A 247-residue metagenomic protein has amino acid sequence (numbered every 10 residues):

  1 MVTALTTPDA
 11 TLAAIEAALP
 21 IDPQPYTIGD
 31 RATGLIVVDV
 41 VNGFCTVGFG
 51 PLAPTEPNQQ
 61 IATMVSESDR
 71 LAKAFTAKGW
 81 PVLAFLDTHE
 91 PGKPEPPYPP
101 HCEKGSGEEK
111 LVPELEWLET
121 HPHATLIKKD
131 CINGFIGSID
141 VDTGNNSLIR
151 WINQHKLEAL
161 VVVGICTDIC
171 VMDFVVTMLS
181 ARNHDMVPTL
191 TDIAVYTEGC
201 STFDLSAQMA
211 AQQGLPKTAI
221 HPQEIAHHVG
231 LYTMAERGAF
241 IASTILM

Functional and structural regions predicted by a protein language model:
M1-G34, R70, A77-K78, P100-M247: Active-site-adjacent betaalpha module
R31-G34, G48-F75, G79-D87: A short alpha/beta connector and helix-capping loop motif
L35-D39: Short hydrophobic beta-strand that contains or immediately precedes a catalytic carboxylate
V40, D87-T88, I165, G199: Active-site metal-binding loops of divalent metal-dependent hydrolases
V40-G48: Short acidic, Gly/Ser-rich segments with clustered Asp/Glu that frequently serve as metal-coordination loops in enzyme
C45, E90-P94, F135, I169-V171: Short catalytic/ligand-binding loop motif for oxyanion handling, primarily in non-cytosolic enzymes, centered on
G50-Q60, Y98-C102, P216-I220: Short glycine-enriched, charge-decorated loop/helix-capping segments at active-site entrances that position
P81-G92, P97-G105: Extracellular-facing segments of soluble proteins and assemblies that are Gly/Ser/Thr-biased and enriched in aromatics
